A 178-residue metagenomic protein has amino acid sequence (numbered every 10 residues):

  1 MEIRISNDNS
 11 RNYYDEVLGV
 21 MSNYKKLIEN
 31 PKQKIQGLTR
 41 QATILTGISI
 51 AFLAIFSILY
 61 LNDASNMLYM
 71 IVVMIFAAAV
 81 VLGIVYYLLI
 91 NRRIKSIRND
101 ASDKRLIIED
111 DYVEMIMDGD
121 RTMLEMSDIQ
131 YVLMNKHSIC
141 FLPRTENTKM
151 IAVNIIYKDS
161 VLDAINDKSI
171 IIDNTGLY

Functional and structural regions predicted by a protein language model:
M1, T122-L124, K149-N154: Short beta-strand segments
M1-S49: N-terminal membrane-targeting/pre-transmembrane regions
I35-D100: Alpha-helical transmembrane spans
G83-L124, N135-H137: Conserved beta-hairpin
S138-Y178: A membrane-cytosol interface segment of integral membrane proteins
